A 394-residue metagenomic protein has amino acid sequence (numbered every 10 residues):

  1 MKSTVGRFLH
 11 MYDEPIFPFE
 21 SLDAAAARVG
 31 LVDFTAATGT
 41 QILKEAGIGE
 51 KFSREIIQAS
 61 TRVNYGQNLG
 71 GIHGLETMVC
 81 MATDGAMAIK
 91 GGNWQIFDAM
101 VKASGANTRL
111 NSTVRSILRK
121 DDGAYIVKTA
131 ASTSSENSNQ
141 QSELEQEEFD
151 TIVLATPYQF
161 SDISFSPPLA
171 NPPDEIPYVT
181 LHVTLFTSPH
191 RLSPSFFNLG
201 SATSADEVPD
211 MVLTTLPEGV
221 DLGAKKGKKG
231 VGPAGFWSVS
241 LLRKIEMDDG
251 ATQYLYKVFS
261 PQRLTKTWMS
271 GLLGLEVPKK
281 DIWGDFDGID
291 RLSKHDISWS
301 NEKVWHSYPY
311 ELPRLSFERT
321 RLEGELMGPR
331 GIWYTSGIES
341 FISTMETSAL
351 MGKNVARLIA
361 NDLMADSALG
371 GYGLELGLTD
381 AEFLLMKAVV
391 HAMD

Functional and structural regions predicted by a protein language model:
M1-G74: Rossmann-like flavin
L22-A24, E76-T83, P329-I338: Short glycine/proline-rich turn/loop motifs
A25-G30, T83-A88, N171-D174, I338-F341: Active-site rim elements
T38-E45, Q95-A103, L185, N354-L358: Amphipathic alpha-helical segments that form well-ordered structural scaffolds and often line/cohere around active
G74-T151: Helical element adjacent to the flavin cofactor pocket in flavoenzyme catalytic cores
G123-I126, A131-L144, M211-K226, L275-S293 (+1 more regions): Intrinsically disordered, low-complexity domain-flanking/linker segments in eukaryotic proteins, enriched
F149-T151, Q159-N354, L358-L363, A368: C-terminal segments that line or cap access tunnels to active or ligand-binding sites in enzymes and enzyme-associated
A360-D394: Active-site-proximal substrate-binding core of FAD-dependent oxidoreductases
